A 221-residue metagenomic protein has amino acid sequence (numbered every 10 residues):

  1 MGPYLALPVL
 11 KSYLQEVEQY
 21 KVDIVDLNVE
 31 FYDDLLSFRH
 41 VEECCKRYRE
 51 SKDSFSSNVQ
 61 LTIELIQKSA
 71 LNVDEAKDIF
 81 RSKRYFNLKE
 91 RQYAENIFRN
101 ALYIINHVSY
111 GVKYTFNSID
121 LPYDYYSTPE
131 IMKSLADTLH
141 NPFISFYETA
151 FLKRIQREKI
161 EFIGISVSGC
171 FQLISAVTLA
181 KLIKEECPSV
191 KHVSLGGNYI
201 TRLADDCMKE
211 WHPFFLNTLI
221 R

Functional and structural regions predicted by a protein language model:
G2-A6, L10-H40, V112-R221: Glycine-rich beta-alpha loop elements in corrinoid/cobalamin-binding modules across cobalamin-dependent enzymes
I24-V112: Non-catalytic, alpha-helical, charged scaffold/linker segments that couple or flank catalytic or architectural cores
